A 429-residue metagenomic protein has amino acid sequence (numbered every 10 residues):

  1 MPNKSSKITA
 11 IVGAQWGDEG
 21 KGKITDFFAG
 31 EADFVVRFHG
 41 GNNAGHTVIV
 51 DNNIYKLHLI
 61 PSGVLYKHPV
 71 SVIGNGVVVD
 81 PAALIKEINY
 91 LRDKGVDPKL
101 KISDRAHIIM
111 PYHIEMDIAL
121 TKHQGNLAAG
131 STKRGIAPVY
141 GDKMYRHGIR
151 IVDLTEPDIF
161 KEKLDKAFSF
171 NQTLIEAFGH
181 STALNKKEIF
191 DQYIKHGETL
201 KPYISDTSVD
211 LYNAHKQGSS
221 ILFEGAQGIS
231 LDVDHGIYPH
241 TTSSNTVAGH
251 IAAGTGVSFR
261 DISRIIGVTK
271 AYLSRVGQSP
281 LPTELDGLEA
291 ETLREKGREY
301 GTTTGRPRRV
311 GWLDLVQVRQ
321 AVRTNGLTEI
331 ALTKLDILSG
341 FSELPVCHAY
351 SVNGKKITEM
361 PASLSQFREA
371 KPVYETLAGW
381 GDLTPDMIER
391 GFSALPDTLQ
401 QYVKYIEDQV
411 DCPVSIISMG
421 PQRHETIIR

Functional and structural regions predicted by a protein language model:
P2-R429: Non-transmembrane, aqueous-exposed alpha-helical and coiled segments at domain scale
